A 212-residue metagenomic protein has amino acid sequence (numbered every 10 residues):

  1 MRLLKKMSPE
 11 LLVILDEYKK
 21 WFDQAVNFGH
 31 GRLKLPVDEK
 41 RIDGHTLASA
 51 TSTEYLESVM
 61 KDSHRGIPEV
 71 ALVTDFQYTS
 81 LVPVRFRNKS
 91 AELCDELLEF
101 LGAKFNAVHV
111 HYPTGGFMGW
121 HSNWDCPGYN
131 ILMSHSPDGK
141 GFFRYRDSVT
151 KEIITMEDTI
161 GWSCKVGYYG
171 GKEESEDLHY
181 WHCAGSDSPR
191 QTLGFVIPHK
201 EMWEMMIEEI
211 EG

Functional and structural regions predicted by a protein language model:
M1, G119-W120, H135, P189-F195: Nucleic-acid-interacting cores, centered on viral/eukaryotic replication and modification enzymes
M1-V73, Y78-S80, D187, K200-G212: N-terminal auxiliary "cap/dimerization" subdomain that precedes the catalytic jelly-roll/cupin core of mononuclear
M7, P113, V196: Residues at the C-termini of beta-strands that transition into short coil/loop
L11, S90, C126, G139 (+1 more regions): Residues that cap or initiate secondary-structure elements
T51-E54, V82, D138, K165: Serine/proline-rich low-complexity intrinsically disordered segments, especially terminal tails, linkers
I67-I131: Extracellular-facing segments of soluble proteins and assemblies that are Gly/Ser/Thr-biased and enriched in aromatics
G102-S175: Catalytic core of non-heme Fe(II) oxygenases with the double-stranded beta-helix
R144-G212: Catalytic core of Fe(II)/2-oxoglutarate
